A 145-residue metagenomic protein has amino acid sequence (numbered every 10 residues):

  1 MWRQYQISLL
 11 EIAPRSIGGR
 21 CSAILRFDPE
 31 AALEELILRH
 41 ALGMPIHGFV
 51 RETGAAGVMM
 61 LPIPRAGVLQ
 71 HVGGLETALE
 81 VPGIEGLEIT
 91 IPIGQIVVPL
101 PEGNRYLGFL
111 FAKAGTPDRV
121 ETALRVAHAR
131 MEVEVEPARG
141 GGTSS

Functional and structural regions predicted by a protein language model:
M1-R3, A13: Conserved protein-kinase catalytic-loop segment immediately C-terminal to the catalytic Asp of the HRD motif
Q4-S8: Conserved protein kinase catalytic/activation segment
L9, V58-M60, F109-F111: Conserved hydrophobic/aromatic beta-strand scaffold that supports enzyme active sites
I12-G73: Active-site "cap" helix and flanking loop/linker of ATP-utilizing ligase/carboxylase catalytic domains
E35, L79, D118-E121: Generic structural signal for individual residues within well-ordered alpha-helical segments across diverse proteins
P62-Q95: Glycine-rich active-site loop/lid that clamps phosphate-bearing ligands
P92-S145: Generic C-terminus detector
